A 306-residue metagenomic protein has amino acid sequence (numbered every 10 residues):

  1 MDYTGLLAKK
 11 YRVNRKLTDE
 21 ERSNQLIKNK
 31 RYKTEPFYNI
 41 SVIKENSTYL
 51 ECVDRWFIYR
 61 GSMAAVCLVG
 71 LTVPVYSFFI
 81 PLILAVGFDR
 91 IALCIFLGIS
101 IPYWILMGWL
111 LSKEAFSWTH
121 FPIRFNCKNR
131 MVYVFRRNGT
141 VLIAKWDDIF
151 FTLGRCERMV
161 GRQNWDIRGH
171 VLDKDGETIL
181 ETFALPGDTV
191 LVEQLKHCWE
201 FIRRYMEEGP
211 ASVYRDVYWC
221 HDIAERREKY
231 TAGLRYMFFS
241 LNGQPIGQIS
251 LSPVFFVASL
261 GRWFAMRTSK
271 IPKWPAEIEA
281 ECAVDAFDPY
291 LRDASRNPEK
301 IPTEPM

Functional and structural regions predicted by a protein language model:
M1-V42: Short, non-transmembrane cytosolic segments of multipass membrane proteins
F37-D54: Residue-level recognition of beta-strand termini and adjacent short loop/turns
V53-H120, G233-M306: Alpha-helical transmembrane spans
W118-T119, I149-D173: Juxtamembrane cytosolic face of transmembrane helices
W118-T140: N-terminal topogenic membrane-targeting module
M131-V132, G139-M159: Phosphoinositide-dependent membrane-docking surfaces
N138-L142, D148, Y205, G209 (+2 more regions): Cytosolic/matrix-facing juxtamembrane and C-terminal tails of multi-pass cellular membrane proteins
G161-A224: A membrane-cytosol interface segment of integral membrane proteins
